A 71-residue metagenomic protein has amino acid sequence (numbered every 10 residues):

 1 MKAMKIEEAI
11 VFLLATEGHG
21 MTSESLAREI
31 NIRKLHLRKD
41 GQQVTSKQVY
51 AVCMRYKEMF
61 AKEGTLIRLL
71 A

Functional and structural regions predicted by a protein language model:
M1-E7, M21-E24, E29-A71: Charged low-complexity interaction tracts in eukaryotic proteins
E7-L14: Hydrophobic residues on short alpha-helical segments
A15-H19: Short helix-capping/hinge SLiMs at alpha-helix to coil transitions
